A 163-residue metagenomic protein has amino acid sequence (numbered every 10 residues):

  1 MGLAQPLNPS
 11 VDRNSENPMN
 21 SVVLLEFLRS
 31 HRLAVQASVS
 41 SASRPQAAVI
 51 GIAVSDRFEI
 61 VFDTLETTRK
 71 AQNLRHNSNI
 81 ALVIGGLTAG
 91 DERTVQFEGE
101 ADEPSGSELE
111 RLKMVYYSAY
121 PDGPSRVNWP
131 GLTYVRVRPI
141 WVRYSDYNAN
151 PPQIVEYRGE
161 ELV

Functional and structural regions predicted by a protein language model:
G2-E16, R93-V163: Charged, gly/pro-rich active-site loop segments
S10-A34: Short, basic/aromatic recognition patches
L28-R29, R75-H76, Y117: Alpha-helix boundary recognition
H31-E66, L74, I80-G85, R93-F97: Short beta-strand segments
R32-L33, N79, P121, V142: Generic structural signal for secondary-structure transition and capping sites
E66-T68, S78-V83, K113-P124: Short acidic (Asp/Glu) patches
T68-K70, A89, N150-P152: Short, surface-exposed beta-strand-loop junctions and turns on beta-sheet-rich folds
G86-L87, P139: Short secondary-structure boundary segments
